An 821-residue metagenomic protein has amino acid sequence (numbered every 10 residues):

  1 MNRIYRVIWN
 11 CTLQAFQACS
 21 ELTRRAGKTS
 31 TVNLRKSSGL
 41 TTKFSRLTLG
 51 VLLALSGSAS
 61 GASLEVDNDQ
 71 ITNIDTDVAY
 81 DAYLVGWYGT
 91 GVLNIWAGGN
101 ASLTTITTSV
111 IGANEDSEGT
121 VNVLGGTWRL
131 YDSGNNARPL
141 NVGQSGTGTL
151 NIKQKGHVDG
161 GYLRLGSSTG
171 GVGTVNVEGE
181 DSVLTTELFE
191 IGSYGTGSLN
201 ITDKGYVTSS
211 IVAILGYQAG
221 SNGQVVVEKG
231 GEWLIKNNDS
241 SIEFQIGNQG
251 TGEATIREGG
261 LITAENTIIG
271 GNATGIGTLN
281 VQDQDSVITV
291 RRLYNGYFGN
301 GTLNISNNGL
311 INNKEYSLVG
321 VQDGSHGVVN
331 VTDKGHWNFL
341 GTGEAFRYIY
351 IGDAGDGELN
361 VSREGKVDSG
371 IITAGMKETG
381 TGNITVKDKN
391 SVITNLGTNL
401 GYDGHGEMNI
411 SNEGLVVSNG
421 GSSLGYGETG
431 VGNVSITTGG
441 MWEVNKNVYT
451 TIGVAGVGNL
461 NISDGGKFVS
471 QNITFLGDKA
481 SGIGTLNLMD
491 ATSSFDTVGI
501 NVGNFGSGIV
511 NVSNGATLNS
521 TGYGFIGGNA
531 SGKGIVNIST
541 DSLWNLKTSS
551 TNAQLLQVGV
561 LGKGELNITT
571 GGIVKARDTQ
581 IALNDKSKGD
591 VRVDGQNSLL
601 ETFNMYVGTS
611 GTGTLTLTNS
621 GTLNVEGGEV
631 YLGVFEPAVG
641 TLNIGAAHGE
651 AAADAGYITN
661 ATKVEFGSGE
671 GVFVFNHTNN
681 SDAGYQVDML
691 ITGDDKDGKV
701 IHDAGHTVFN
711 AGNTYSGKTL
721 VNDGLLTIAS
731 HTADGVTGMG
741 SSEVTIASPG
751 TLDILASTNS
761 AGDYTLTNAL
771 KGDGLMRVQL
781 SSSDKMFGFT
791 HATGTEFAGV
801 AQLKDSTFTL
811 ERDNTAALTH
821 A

Functional and structural regions predicted by a protein language model:
Y5-V7: Extracellular disulfide-bonded cysteine-rich modules/repeats
T12, Q17-C19, R24-S60: Gram-negative bacterial Sec-dependent N-terminal signal peptides
S60-T104, V123, A254, L359 (+4 more regions): N-terminal segments that cap or nucleate solenoid repeat domains
D69, Y88, G98, S145 (+24 more regions): Tight coil/turn sites that cap or link beta-strands
V78-A79, L103, D132-A137, D159-G160 (+21 more regions): Surface-exposed loop/turn positions within long extracellular repeat scaffolds, especially the passenger domains
W87-T90, E115-E118, Q144-G148, S168-G173 (+19 more regions): Short, solvent-exposed linear patches
G91-L93, V121, G148-I152, V175 (+32 more regions): Extracellular beta-strand repeat scaffolds in secreted/surface proteins
T108-A113, N136, L140, L163-G171 (+17 more regions): Acidic/polar low-complexity surface segments
